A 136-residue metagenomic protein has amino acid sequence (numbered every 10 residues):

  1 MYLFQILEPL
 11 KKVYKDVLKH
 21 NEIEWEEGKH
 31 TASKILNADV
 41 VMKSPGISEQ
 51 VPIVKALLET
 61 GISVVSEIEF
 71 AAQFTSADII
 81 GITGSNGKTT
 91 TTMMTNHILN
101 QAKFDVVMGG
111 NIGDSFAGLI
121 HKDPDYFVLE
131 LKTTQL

Functional and structural regions predicted by a protein language model:
M1-S66: N-terminal leader/targeting and accessory segments in enzymes
S33-L36, P45-L136: Phosphate-binding loop of NTP-binding sites
